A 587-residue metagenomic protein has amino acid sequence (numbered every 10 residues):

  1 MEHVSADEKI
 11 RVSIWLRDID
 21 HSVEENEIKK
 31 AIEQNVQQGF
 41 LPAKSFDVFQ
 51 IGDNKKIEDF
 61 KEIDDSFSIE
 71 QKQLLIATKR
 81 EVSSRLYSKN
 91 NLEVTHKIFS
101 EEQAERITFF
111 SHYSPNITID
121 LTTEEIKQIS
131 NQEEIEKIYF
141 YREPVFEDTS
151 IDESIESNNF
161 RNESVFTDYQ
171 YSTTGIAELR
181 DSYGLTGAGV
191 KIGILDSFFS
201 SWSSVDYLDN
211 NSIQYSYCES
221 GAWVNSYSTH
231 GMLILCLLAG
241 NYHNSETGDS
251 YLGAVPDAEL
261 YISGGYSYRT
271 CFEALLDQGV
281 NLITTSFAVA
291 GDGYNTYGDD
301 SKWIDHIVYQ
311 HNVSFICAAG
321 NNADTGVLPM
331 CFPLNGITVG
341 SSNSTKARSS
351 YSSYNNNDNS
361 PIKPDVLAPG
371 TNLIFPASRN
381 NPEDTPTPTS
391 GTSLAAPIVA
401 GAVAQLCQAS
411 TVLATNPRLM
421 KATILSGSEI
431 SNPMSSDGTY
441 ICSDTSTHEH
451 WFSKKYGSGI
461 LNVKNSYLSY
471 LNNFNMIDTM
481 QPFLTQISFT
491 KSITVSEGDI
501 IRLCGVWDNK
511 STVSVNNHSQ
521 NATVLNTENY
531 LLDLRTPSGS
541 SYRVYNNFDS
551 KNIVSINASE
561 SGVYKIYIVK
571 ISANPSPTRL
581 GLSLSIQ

Functional and structural regions predicted by a protein language model:
M1-S100, I126-K127, K137-Y139, V145: Primarily auto-inhibitory N-terminal propeptides
S5-D7, T167, A177-S267, Y309-N312 (+5 more regions): Subtilisin-like serine protease catalytic core
E93-S182: Autoinhibitory propeptides
S203, L208, N343-P397, Y542: Catalytic-core environment of secreted peptidases
N241-S245, L260-N335, D358-P361, F375 (+2 more regions): Substrate-binding/access-modulating region of protease and related hydrolase catalytic domains
G265, G370-S443: Hydrolase catalytic cores
T284, Q408-E497, V544-N547: C-terminal subdomain of the subtilisin-like protease fold in secreted/lumenal serine endopeptidases
L419-K421, K491, N521-L525, R535-S538 (+1 more regions): C-terminal edge strands of extracellular/lumenal beta-sandwich accessory domains
